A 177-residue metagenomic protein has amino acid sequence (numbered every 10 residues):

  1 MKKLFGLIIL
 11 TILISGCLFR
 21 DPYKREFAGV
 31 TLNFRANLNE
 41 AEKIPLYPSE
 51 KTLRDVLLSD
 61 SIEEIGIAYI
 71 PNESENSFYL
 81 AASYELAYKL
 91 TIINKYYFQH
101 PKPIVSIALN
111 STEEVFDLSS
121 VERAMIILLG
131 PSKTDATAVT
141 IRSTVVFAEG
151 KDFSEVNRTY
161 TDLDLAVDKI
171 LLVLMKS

Functional and structural regions predicted by a protein language model:
M1-E26: Secretory targeting signatures
A28-S177: Long, folded non-catalytic interaction modules
